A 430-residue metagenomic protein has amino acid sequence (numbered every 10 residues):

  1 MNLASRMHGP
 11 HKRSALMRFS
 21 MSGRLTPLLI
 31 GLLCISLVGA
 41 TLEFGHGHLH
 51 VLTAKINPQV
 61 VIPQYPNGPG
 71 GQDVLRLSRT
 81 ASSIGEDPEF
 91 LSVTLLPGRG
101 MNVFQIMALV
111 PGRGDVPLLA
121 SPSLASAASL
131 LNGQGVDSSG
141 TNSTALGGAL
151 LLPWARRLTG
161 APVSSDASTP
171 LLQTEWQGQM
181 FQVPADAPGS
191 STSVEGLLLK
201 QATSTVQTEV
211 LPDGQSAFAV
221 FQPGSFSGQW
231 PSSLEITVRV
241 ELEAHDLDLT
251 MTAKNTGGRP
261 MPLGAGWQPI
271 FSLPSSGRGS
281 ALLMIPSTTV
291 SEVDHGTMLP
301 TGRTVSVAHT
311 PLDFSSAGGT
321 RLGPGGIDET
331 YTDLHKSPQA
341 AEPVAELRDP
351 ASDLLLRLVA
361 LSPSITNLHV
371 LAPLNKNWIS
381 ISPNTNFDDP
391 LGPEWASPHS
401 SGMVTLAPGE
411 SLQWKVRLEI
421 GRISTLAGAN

Functional and structural regions predicted by a protein language model:
M1-S22: N-terminal Lys/Arg-rich, disordered targeting/topogenic segments
R18-D248, T256-P262, G266-N430: Surface-exposed acidic/polar loop and edge beta-strand patches at domain peripheries
